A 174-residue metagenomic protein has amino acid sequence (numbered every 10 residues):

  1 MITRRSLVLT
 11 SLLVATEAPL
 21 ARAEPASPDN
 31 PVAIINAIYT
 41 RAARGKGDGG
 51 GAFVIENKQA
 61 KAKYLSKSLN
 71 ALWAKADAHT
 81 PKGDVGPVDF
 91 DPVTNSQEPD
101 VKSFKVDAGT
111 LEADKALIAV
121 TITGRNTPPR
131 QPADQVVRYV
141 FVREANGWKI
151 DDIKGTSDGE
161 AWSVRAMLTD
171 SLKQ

Functional and structural regions predicted by a protein language model:
T3-V8: N-terminal export leaders
T10-A15: Bacterial N-terminal signal peptides
P19-A23: Sec/Tat signal peptide C-region and signal peptidase I cleavage site
P25-V85: Core segments of small alpha/beta cavity-forming domains
I55-E56, A60, Q131-R138: Glycine-rich, flexible loop segments associated with nucleotide phosphate handling
L65-P132: Surface-exposed, charged secondary-structure patches
V106-A108, V136-R143: Hydrophobic/aromatic beta-strand elements that line small-molecule binding cavities or substrate pockets in beta-rich
K115, R125-Q135, E144, K149-Q174: Low-complexity, intrinsically disordered terminal/linker segments enriched in charged and Gly/Pro repeats
